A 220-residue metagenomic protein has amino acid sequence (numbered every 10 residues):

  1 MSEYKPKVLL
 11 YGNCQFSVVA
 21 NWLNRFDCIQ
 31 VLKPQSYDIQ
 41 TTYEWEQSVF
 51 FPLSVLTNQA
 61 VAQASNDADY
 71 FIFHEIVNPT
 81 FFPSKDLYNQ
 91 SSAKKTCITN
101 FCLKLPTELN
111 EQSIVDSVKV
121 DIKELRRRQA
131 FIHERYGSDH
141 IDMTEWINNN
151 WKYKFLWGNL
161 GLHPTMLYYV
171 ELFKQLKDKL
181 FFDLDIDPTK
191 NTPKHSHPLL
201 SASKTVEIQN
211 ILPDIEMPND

Functional and structural regions predicted by a protein language model:
M1-D220: Extracellular glycan-modifying ectodomains
